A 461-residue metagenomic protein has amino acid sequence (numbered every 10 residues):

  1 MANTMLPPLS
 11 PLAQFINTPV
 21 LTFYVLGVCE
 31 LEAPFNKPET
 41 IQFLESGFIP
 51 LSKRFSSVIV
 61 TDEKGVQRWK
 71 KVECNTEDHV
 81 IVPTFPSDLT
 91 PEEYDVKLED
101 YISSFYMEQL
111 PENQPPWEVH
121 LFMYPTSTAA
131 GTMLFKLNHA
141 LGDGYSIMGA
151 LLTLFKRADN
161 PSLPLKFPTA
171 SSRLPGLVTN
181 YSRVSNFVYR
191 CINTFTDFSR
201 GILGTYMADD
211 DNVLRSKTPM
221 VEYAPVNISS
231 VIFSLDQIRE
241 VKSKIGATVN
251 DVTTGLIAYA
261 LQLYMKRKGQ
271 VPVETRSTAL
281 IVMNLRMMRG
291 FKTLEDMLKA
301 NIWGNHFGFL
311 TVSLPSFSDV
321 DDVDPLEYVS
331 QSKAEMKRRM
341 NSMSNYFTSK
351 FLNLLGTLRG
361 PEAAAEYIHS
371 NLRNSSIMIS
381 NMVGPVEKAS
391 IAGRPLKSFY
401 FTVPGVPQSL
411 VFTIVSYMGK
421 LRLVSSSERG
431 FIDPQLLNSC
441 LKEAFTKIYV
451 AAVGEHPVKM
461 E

Functional and structural regions predicted by a protein language model:
M1-Y24: Generic start-of-chain signal for non-secretory N-termini
A2-L6, L26-S52, S57-Q408, T413-K442 (+1 more regions): Soluble acyl-CoA-dependent acyltransferase catalytic core bearing the H(X)4D motif
